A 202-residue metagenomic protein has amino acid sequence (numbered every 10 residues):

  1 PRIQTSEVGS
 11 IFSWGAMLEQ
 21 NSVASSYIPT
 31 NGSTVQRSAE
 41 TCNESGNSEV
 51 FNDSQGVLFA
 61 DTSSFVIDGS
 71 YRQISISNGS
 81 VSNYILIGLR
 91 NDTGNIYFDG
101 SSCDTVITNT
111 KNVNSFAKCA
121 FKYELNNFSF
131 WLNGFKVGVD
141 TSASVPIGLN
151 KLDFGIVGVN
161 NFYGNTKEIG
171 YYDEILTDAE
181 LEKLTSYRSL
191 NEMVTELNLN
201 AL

Functional and structural regions predicted by a protein language model:
P1-I3, I11, G15-L18, G88-S144: Extracellular glycan-interaction surfaces
R2-S10, D140-N165: Flexible glycan-contacting loops in extracellular carbohydrate-active proteins
S6, F51-D53, I67, N112-N114 (+1 more regions): Surface-exposed coil/turn segments at beta-strand junctions on protein surfaces, enriched
S10-E19, Q55-S63, F116-E124, S129-W131 (+2 more regions): Residues within well-ordered beta-strands of beta-sheet-rich folds
E19-N52, K167-L202: Extended recognition patches within non-cytosolic domains
C42-Y97, Y171-L184: Extracellular glycan-recognition modules
S45-E49, I107-T108, A117-C119, I156-G158: Generic recognition of flexible, low-complexity loop/linker segments
G69-R72, N112, F128-L132, K136-S142 (+2 more regions): Extended hydrophobic-aromatic, low-complexity segments
